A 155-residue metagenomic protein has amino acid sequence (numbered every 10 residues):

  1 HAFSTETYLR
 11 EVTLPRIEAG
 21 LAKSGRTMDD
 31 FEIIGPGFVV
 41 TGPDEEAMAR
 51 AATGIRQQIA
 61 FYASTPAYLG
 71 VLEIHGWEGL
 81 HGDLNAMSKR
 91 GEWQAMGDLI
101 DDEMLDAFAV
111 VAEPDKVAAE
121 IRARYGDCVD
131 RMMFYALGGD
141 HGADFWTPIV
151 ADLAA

Functional and structural regions predicted by a protein language model:
H1-A155: Active-site-adjacent structural elements that line small-molecule/cofactor binding pockets in enzymes
